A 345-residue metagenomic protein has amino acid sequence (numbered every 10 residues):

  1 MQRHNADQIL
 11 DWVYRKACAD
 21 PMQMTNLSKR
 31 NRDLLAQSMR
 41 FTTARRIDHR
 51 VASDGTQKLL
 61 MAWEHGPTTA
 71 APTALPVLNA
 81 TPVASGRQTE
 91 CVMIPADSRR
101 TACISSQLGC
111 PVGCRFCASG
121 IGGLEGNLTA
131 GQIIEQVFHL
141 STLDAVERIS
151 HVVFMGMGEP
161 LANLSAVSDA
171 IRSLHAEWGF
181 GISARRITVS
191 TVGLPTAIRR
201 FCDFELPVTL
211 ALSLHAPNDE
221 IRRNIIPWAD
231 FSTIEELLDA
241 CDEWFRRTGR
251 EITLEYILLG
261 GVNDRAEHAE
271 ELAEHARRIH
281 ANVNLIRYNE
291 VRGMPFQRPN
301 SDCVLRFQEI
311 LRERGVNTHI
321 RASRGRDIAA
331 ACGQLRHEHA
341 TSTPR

Functional and structural regions predicted by a protein language model:
M1-T89, D242-R250, Y256-R345: Auxiliary Fe-S-binding modules of radical SAM enzymes
Q8, Q107, Q132-Q136, Q308: Glutamine-centric residue-chemistry signal
K16, R99, G120-L124, N218-D219 (+1 more regions): A short, flexible beta-alpha/helix-coil linker loop
S53, S85-R87, D97-S98, P111 (+1 more regions): Short flexible coil/turn linkers enriched for glycine and charged/polar residues that connect secondary-structure
Q57, T89, R100-I104, V112 (+1 more regions): Generic beta-strand structural signal
P95-Q132: Canonical Radical SAM [4Fe-4S] cluster-binding loop centered on the CxxxCxxC motif and its immediate flanking residues
I121-H151: Conserved alpha-helical substructure of the radical SAM core
S141-H319: Conserved AdoMet/S-adenosylmethionine-binding subsite of the radical SAM
